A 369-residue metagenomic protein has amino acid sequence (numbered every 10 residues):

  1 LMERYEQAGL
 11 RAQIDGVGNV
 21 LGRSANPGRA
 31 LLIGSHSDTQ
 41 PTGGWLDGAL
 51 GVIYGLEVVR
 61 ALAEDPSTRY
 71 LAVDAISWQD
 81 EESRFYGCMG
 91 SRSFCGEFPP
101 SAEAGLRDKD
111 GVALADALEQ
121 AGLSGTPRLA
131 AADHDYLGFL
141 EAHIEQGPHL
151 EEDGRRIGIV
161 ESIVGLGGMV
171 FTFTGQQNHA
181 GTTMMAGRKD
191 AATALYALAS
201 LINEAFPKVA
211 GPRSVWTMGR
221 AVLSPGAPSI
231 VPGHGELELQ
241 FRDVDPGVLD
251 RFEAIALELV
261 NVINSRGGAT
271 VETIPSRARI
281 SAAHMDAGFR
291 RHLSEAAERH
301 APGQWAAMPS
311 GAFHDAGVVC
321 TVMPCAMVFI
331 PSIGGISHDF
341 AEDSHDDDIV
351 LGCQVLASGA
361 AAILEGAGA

Functional and structural regions predicted by a protein language model:
L1-G44, L62: Acidic/His- and Gly-rich active-site-bordering loop/insert found across diverse amide/peptide-bond hydrolases
Q13-D15, T68-A72, T126-A132, E204-M218 (+3 more regions): Flexible, glycine/charged-enriched surface loops at secondary-structure junctions
G18, S37-T39, I76-R84, Q146 (+4 more regions): Acidic, glycine-rich active-site loops and adjacent beta-strand->loop/helix elements that engage anionic groups
L31-S35, Q304-V355: Zn-dependent metallopeptidase/amidohydrolase metal-coordination segment
I33-S35, T42-S83, G167-F173, H179-F206 (+3 more regions): Alpha-helical metal-binding/catalytic segments enriched in His/Glu/Asp
D80-G247: Midchain, well-structured core segments that form catalytic/ion-binding scaffolds
I163, T183-K208, V248, E253-E258 (+1 more regions): His/Asp/Glu-rich mid-to-C-terminal helical/loop segments that flank catalytic regions of hydrolases
T217-G226, E238-V244, T270-R290, G311 (+1 more regions): A short beta-alpha structural unit
